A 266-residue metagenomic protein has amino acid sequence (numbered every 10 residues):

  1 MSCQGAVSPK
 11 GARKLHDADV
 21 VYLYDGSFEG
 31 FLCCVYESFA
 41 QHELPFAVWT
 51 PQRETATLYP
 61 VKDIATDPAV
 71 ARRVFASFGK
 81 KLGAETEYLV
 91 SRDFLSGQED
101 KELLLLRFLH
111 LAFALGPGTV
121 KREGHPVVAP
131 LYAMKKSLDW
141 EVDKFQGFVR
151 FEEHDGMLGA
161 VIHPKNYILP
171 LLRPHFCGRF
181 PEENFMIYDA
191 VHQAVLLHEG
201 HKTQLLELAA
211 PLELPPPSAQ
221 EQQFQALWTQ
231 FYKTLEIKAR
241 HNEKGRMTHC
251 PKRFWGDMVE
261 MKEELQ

Functional and structural regions predicted by a protein language model:
S2-C3, V7-P68: N-terminal ordered "arm"
C3, A190, Q204-P215, A219-Q220: Long, low-complexity, Lys/Arg-enriched
V20-S27, K62, P126, M157-I168 (+1 more regions): Conserved aromatic-histidine-acidic binding/catalytic patches
G30-Q41, L106-A114, P174-G178, A226-K233: Short, hydrophobic/amphipathic alpha-helical patches that form generic packing surfaces within helical domains
W49-K144: Charged, alpha-helical interface segments at or near domain boundaries
A65-V74, K202-L214: Acidic, Ser/Thr-rich peripheral helices and adjacent loops at domain boundaries
P117-L208: Internal, well-folded beta-alpha domain core
E182-N184, V195-G200, L212-Q266: Long, compositionally biased intrinsically disordered terminal regions
